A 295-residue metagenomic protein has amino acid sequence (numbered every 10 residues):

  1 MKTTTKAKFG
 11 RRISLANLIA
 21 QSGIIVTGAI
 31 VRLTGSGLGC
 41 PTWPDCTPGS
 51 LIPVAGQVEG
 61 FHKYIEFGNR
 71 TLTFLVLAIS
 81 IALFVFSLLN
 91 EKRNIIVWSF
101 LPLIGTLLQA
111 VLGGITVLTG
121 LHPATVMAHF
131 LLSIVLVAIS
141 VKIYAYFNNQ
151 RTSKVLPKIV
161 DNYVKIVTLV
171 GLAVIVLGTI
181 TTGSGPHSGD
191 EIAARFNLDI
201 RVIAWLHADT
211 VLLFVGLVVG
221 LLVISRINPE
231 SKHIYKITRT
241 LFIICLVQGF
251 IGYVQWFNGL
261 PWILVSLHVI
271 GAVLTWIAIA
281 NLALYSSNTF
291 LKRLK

Functional and structural regions predicted by a protein language model:
M1-K295: Polytopic transmembrane helical bundles with strong interfacial aromatic enrichment
